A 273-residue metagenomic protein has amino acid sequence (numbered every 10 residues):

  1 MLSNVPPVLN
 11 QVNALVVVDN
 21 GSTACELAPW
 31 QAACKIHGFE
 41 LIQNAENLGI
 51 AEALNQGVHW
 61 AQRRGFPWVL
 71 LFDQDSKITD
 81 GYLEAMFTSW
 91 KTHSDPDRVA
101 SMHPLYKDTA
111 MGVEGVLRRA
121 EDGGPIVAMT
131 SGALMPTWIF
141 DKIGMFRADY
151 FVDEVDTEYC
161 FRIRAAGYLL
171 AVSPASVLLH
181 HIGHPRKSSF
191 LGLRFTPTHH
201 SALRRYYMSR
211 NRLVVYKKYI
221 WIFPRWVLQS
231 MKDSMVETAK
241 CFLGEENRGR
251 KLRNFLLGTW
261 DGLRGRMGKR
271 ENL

Functional and structural regions predicted by a protein language model:
M1-L9: Short, well-formed alpha-helical segments that are part of the catalytic scaffolds of diverse glycosyltransferases
D19-A28, E46, S76-K77: A conserved acidic beta->alpha catalytic loop
N44-A61: Glycine-rich, basic loop-to-helix element that forms the pyrophosphate-binding segment of sugar-nucleotide handling
F66-K77: Short beta-strand-to-loop acidic/aromatic patch adjacent to the donor-nucleotide binding site
G81-E114: Conserved donor NDP-sugar-binding/catalytic core segment of glycosyltransferases
R118-M135, P197-H200: A recurrent flexible, glycine/aromatic-enriched loop bordering the glycosyltransferase active site that acts as
I139, I143-G144, D149-I182: A short, conserved alpha-helix in the catalytic core of glycosyltransferases
K217-L273: Non-catalytic, C-terminal membrane-associated alpha-helical segments of glycosyltransferases
